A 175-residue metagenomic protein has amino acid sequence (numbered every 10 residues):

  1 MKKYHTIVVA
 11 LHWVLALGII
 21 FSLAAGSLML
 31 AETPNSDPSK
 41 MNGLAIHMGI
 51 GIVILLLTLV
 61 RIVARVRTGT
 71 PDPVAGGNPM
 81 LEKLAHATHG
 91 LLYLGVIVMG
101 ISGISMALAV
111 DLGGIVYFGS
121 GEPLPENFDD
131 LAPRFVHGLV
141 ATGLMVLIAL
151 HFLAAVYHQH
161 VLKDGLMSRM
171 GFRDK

Functional and structural regions predicted by a protein language model:
M1-K175: Membrane-embedded alpha-helical bundles that constitute the cytochrome b-like, heme-associated redox core of multi-pass
